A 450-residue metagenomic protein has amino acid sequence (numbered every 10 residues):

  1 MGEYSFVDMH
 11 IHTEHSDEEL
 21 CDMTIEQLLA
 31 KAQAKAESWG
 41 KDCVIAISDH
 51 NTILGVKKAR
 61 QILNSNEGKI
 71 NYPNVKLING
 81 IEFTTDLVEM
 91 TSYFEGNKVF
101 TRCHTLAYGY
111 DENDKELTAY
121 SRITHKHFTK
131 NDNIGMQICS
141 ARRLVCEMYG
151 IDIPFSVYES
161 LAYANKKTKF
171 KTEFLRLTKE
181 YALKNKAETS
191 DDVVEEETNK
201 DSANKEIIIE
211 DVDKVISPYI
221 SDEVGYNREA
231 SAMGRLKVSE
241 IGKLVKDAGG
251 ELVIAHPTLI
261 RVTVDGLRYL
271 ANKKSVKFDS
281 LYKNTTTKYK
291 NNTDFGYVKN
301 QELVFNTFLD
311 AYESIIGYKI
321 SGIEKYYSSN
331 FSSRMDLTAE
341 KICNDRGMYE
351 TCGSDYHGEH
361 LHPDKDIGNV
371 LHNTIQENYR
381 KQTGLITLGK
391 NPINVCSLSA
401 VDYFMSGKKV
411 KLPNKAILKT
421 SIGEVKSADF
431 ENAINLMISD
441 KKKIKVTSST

Functional and structural regions predicted by a protein language model:
M1-F100, D222-V224, L236, K243 (+4 more regions): An N-terminally biased module of ancient metal coordination in phosphate/nucleic-acid-related enzymes
G2-S5, H15, N71-H256, I260-G266 (+3 more regions): Metal-cofactor-binding active-site regions of metalloenzymes
S38-G40, S65-E67, H125, Y149-G150 (+12 more regions): Short, flexible coil/linker elements and helix-boundary hinge sites characteristic of intrinsically disordered
A59, T105-A107, G368-L371: Short beta-strand scaffold segments in enzyme catalytic cores
C139-Y149, E340-T351, E377-I393, P413-K415: A short, terminal or domain-edge coil/loop segment
I260-V262, E350, Y356-F404: Catalytic core of soluble alpha/beta enzymes
E302-N306, L337, L361-D366, K390 (+1 more regions): C-terminal regulatory/interaction regions
